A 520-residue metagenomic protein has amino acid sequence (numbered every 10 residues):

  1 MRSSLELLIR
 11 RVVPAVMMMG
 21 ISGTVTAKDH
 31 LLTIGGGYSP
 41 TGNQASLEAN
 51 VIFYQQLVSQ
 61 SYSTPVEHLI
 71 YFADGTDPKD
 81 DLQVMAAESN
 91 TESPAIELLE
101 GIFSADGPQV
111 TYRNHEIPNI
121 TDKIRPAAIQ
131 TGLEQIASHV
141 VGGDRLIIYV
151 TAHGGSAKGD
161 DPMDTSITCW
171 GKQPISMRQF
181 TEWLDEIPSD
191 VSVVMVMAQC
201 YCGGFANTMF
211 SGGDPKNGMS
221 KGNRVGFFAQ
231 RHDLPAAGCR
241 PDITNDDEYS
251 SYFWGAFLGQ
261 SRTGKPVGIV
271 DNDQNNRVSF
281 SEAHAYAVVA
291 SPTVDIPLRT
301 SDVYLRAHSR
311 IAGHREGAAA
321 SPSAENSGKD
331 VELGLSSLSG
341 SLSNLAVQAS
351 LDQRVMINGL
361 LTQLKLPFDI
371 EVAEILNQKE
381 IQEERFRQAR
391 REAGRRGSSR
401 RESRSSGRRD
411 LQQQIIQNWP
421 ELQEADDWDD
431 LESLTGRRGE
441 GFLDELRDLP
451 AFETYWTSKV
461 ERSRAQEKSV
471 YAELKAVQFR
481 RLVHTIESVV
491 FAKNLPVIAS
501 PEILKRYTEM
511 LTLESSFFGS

Functional and structural regions predicted by a protein language model:
R2-V13: Bacterial N-terminal signal peptides that target proteins for export
V25-G143, L333-S520: Boundary/activation segment at the start of structured domains
G36-A45, N114-K123, E134-I136, T165-G171 (+3 more regions): Second-shell loop/turn segments in exported
G37-T41, D74-K79, A152-K158, K172-P174 (+4 more regions): Solvent-exposed loop/turn segments at secondary-structure junctions within structured extracellular/periplasmic domains
L47, D161-M163, P266-F280, V303-L305 (+1 more regions): Acidic, glycine-anchored loop motifs typical of Ca2+
I52, V194-V303: Active-site-proximal C-terminal subdomain of hydrolase catalytic domains
Q109-I124, H139-V141, H153-I187: A short, glycine/acidic-enriched catalytic loop
